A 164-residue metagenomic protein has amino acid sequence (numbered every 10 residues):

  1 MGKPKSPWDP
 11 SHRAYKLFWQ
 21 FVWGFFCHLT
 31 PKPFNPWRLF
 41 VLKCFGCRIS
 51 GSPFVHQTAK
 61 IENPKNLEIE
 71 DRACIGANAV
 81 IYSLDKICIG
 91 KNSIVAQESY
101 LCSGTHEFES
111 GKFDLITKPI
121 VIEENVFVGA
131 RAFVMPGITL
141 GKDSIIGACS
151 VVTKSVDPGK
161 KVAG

Functional and structural regions predicted by a protein language model:
M1-G51, D143, K160: Terminal amphipathic alpha-helical/low-complexity segments used for targeting or macromolecular assembly
W8-S11, H106-T117, S144, G159: A short, terminal or domain-edge coil/loop segment
L29-K32, R38-L39, H56-I69, C74-T139: Flexible, glycine/small-residue-enriched loop-and-beta-strand segment within the central core of proteins
Q97, D157-P158: Proline-centered helix-kink/hinge sites
A130-K154: Beta-rich strand-turn-strand
P158-G164: Conserved beta-strand-loop-alpha-helix hinge in the C-terminal portion of ABC ATPase nucleotide-binding domains
